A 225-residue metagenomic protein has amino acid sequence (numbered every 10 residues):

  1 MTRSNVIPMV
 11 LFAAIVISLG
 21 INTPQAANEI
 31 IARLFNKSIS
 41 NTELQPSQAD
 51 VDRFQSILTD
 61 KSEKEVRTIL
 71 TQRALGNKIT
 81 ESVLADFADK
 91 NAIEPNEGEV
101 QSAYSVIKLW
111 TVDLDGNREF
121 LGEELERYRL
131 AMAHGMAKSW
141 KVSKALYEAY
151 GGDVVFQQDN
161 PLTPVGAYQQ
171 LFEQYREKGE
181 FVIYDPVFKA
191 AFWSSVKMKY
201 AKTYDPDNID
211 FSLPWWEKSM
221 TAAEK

Functional and structural regions predicted by a protein language model:
M1-Q72, G166-K225: Short, low-structural-confidence N-terminal segments
V6-M9, Y128, M132: Alpha-helical transmembrane segments of integral membrane proteins
I15, L109-V112, G152-F156, M198: Hydrophobic transmembrane signal anchors and adjacent membrane-proximal interface regions, especially in viral
T23-L130: N-terminal targeting/tethering segments
S38, K61, A92-I107, K144-Q169 (+1 more regions): Contiguous hydrophobic segments
N77-L84, N117, G135-A137, Y200-D207: Short, charged low-complexity intrinsically disordered segments located at boundaries of structured domains
T111-G116, H134-V142: A structural motif
L125-L130, W140-P186, V196, S212: Acidic/polar surface patches and capping/hinge elements
